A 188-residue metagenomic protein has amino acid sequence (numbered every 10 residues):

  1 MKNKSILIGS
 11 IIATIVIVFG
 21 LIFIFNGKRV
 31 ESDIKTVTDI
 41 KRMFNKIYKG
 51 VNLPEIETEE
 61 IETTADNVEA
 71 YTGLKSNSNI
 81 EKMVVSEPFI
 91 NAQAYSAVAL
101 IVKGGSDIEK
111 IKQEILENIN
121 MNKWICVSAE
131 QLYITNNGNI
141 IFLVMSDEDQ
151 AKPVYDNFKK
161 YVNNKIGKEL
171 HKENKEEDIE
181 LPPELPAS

Functional and structural regions predicted by a protein language model:
N3-S96, V102-S188: Soluble, non-membrane globular domain cores that form compact, hydrophobic packing and curved binding surfaces
